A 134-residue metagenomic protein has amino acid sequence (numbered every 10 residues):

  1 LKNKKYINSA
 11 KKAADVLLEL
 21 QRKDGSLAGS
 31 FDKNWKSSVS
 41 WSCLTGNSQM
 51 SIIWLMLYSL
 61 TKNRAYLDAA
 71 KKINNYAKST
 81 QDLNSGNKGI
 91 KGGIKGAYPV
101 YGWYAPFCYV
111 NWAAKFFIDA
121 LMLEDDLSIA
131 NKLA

Functional and structural regions predicted by a protein language model:
L1-A134: Glycan-recognition and catalytic cores of secretory/periplasmic carbohydrate-active enzymes
